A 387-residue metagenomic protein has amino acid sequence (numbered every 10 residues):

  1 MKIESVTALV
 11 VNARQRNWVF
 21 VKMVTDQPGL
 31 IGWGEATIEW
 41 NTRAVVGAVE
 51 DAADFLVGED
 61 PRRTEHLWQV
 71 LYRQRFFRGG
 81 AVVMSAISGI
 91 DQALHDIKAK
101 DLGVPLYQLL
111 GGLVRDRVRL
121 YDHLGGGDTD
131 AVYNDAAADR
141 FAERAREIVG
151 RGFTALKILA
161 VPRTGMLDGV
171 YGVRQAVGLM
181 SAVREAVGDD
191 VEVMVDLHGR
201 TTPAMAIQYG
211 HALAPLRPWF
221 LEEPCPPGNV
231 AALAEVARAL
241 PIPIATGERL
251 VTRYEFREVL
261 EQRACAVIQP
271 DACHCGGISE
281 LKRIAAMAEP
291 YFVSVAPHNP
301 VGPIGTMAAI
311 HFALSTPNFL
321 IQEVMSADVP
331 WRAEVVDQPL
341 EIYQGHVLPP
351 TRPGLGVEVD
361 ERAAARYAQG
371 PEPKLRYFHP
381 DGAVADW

Functional and structural regions predicted by a protein language model:
M1-W33, T37, A44, D328-V335 (+1 more regions): Structured beta-strand/loop patches that form or line metal/cofactor-binding pockets in enzymes
I3, G29, A52, I90 (+8 more regions): Conserved, mostly hydrophobic/aromatic
M23, G47, A52, H66 (+4 more regions): Shared catalytic-loop signature of beta/alpha-barrel
D26-L102: Metal- or metallocofactor-binding catalytic centers and their adjacent structured scaffolds across diverse enzyme
D91-V132: Glycine-rich, aromatic-flanked loop segments that form ligand/cofactor-binding clefts across common enzyme folds
R117-A239: Metal-dependent enolase-superfamily TIM-barrel catalytic cores that perform enediolate-based chemistry
L355-W387: Extended hydrophobic packing segments that form well-structured cores
